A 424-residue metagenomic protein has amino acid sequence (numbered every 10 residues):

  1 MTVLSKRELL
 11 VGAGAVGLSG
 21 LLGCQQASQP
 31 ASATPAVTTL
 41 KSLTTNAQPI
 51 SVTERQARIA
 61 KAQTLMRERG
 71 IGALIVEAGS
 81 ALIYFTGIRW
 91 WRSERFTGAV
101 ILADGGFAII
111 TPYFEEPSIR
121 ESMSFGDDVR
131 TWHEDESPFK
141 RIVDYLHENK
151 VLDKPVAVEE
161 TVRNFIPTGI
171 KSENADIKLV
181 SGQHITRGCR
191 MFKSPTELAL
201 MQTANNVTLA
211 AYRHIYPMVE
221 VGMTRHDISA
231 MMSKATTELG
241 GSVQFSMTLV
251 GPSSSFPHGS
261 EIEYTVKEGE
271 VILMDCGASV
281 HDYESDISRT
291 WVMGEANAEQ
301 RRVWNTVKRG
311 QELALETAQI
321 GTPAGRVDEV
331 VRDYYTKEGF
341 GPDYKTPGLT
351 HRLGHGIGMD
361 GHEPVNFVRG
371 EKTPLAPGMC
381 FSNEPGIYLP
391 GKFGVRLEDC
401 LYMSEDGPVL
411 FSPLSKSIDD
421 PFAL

Functional and structural regions predicted by a protein language model:
T2-L424: Active-site neighborhoods and metal-handling regions in enzymes and metal-associated proteins
